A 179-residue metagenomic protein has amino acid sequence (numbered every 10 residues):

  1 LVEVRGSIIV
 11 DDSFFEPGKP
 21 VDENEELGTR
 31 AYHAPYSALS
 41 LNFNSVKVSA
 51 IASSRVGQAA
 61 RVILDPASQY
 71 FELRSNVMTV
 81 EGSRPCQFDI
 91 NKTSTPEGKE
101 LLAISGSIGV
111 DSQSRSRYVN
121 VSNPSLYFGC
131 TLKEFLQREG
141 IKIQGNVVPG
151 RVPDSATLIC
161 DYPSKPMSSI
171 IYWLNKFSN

Functional and structural regions predicted by a protein language model:
L1-N179: Conserved serine DD-peptidase/penicillin-binding transpeptidase domain and beta-lactam-recognizing active-site
